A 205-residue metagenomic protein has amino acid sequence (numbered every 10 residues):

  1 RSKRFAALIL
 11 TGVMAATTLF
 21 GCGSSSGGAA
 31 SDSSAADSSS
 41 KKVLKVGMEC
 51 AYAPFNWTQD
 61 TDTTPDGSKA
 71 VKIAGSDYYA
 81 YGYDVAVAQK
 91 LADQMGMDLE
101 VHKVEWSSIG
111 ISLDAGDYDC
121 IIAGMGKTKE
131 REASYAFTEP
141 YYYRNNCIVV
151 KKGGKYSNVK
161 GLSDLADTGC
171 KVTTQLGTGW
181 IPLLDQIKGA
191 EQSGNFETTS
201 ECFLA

Functional and structural regions predicted by a protein language model:
R1-I9: Bacterial N-terminal signal peptides that target proteins for export
V13, S26, D117: Conserved functional loop/turn residues at catalytic and ligand-binding sites
M14-T18: Hydrophobic core
L19-A35: Bacterial lipoprotein signal-peptidase II cleavage site
S40-G124: Extracytoplasmic small-molecule ligand-binding "clamshell" domains of the periplasmic binding protein/Venus flytrap
V46, D77-D93, C147-L204: Bilobed "Venus flytrap"/periplasmic-binding protein-like clamshell domains and structurally analogous long
Y52-Q59, E130, S157, I181-L183: Short, solvent-exposed loop/turn elements at domain surfaces
D98-D164: Acidic, polar ligand-binding/catalytic clefts
